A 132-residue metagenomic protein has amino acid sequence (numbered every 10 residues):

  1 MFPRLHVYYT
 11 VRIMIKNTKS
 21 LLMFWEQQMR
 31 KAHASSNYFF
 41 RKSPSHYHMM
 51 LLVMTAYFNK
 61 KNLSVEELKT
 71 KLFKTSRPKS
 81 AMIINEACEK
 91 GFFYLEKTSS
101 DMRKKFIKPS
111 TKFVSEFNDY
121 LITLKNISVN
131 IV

Functional and structural regions predicted by a protein language model:
M1-I13: N-terminal amphipathic/basic-hydrophobic helices that include classical n-h-c signal peptides and signal-anchor
M23-L51: Short alpha-helical segments that sit at the start of domains
A32, N118-V132: Amphipathic alpha-helical dimerization/coiled-coil segments that flank or bridge DNA-binding/regulatory modules
L52-A56: Short amphipathic alpha-helical elements of helix-turn-helix/winged-helix folds
N59-K71: Short acidic, hydrophobic short linear motifs in intrinsically disordered regions
K74-E86: Short amphipathic alpha-helical interaction segments
C88-T98: A short, conserved structural fragment
T98-L121: Short, cationic-aromatic polyanion-contact patches
